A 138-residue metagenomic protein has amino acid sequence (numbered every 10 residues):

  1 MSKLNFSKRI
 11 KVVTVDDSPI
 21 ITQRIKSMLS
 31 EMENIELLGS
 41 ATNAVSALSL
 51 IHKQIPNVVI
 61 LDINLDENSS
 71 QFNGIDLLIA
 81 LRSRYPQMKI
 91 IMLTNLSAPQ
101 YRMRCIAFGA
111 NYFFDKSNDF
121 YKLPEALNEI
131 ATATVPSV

Functional and structural regions predicted by a protein language model:
M1-K11, P19-I21, Y121-V138: Non-catalytic signal-transmission and effector/linker regions of two-component phosphorelay proteins
P19-G39: Two-component/phosphorelay signaling modules centered on CheY-like receiver
I20, N43, L96-Q100: Negatively charged, flexible loop motifs adjacent to catalytic sites in prokaryotic signal transduction proteins
S40-V58: Acidic, metal-coordinating helix/loop segments flanking the phosphotransfer/catalytic sites of two-component signaling
N64-S69: The short loop immediately C-terminal to the conserved phospho-acceptor aspartate in CheY-like receiver
S70-P86: Short amphipathic alpha-helix used as the core "switch/output" element in two-component signaling
F72, D76, S97-F114, N118: Alpha4 helix (beta4-alpha4-beta5 surface) of REC/receiver domains from two-component response regulators
